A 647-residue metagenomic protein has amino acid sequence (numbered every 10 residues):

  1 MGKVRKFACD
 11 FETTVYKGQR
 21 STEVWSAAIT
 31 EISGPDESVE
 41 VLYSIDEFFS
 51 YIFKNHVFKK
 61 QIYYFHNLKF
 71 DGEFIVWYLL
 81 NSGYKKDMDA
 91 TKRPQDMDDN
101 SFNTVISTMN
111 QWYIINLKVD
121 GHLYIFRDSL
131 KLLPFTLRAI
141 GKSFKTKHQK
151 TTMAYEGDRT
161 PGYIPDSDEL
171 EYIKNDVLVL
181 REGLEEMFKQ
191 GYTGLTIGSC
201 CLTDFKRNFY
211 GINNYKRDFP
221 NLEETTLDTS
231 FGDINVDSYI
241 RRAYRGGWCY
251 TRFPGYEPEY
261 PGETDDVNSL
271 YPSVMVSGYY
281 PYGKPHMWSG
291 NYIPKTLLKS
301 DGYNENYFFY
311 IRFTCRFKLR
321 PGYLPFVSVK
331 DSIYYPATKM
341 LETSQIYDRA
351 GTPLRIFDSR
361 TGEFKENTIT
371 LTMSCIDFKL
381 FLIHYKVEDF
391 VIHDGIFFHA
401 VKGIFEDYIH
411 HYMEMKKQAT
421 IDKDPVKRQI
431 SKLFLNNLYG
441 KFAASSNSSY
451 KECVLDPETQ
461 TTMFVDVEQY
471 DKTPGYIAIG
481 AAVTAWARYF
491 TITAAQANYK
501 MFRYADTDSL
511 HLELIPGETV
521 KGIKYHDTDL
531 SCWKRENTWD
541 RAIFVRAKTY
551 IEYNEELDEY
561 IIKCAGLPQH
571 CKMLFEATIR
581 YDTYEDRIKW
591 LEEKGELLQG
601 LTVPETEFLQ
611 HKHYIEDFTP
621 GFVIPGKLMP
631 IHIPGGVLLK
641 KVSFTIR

Functional and structural regions predicted by a protein language model:
M1-A8, K17-I29, S33-F65, E73-R647: Conserved acidic
